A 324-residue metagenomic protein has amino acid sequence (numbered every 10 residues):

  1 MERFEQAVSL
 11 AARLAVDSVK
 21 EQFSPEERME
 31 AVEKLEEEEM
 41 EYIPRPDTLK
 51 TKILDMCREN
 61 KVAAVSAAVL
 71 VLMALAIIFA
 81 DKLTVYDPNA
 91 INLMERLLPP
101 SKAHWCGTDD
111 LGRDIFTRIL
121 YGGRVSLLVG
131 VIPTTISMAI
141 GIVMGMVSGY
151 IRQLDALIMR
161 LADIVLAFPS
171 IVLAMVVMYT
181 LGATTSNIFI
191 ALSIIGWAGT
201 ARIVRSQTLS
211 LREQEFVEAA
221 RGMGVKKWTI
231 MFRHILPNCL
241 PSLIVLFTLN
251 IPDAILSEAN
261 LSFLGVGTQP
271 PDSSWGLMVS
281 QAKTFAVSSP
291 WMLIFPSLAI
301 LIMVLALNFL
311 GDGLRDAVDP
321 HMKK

Functional and structural regions predicted by a protein language model:
M1-I142, Q153, I171, G224 (+4 more regions): Gly/Trp-centered helix-boundary motif
N60-A63, A156, D163-S170, G196-S206 (+6 more regions): Membrane-embedded alpha-helical bundles that form the substrate/pore pathway in multi-pass transport systems
M73, M146, M175-Y179, I188 (+5 more regions): Transmembrane alpha-helix boundary and packing residues in multipass membrane permease domains and related
M73-A74, M138, D163, Y179 (+4 more regions): Residue-level recognition of pore/gate-forming positions within transmembrane alpha-helices of multi-pass
A80-D87, G149-Q153, V177-A183, I195 (+4 more regions): Short helix-capping/hinge motifs at transmembrane helix termini and TM-loop junctions
W105, D109, I136-G141, M146-Y150 (+2 more regions): Generic hydrophobic transmembrane alpha-helix motif, especially the helices
R113-L128, I132, R152-M159, L209 (+2 more regions): Amphipathic cytosolic juxtamembrane alpha-helices at the membrane-cytosol interface of multi-pass membrane transporters
V177-G182, L192, Q207-T208, L256-A299 (+1 more regions): Glycine-rich helix-loop "coupling/hinge" segments at transmembrane-helix boundaries in multipass transporters
